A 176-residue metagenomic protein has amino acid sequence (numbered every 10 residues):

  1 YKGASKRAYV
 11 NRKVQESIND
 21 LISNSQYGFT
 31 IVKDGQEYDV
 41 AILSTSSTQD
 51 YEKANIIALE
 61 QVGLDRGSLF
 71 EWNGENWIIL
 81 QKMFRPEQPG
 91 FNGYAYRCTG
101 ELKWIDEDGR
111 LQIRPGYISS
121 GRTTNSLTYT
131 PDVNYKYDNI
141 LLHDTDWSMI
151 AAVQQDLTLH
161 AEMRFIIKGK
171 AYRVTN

Functional and structural regions predicted by a protein language model:
Y1-Y27, I31-V32: Hydrophobic, proline/glycine-rich low-complexity stretches
I22-N176: Short, conserved turn/kink motifs that form compact alpha/beta structural patches or helix kinks used as
